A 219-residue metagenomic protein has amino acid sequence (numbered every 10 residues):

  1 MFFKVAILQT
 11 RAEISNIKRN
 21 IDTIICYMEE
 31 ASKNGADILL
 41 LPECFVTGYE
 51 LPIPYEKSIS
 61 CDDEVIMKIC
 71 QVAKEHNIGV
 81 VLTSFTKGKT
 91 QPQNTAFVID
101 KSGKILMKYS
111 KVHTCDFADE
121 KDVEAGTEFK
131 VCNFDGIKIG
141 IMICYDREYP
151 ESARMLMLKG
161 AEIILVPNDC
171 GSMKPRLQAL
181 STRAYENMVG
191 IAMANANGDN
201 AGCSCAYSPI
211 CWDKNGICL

Functional and structural regions predicted by a protein language model:
M1-I7: Extreme N-terminal starter segment of soluble prokaryotic enzymes
K4, V81, T95, E128 (+1 more regions): Conserved beta-strand and immediately adjacent loop positions that scaffold enzyme active sites
Q9-I14: Short polar catalytic/cofactor-binding loops
I17, I21, C26-S102, K108 (+1 more regions): Cys-nucleophile CN-hydrolase/nitrilase-fold catalytic domain and related Cys-dependent amidase chemistry that acts on
D37-I38, I139, I163: Structural motif
D62-V81, E148-L219: CN hydrolase (nitrilase-like) catalytic-core segments centered on the catalytic cysteine and neighboring Lys/Glu
K87-K159, N168, K174-T182, V189: Active-site catalytic loop in hydrolytic enzyme cores
